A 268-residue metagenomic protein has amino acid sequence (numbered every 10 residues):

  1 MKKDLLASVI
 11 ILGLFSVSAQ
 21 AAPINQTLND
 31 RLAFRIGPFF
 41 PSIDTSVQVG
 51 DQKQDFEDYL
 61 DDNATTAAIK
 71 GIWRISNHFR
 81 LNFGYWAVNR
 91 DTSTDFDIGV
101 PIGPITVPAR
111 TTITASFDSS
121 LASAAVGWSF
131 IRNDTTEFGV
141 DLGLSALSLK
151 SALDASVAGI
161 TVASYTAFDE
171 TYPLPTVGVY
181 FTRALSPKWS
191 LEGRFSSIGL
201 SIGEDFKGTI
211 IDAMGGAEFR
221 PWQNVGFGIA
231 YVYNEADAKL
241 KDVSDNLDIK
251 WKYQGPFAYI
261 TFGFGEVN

Functional and structural regions predicted by a protein language model:
M1-Q20: Gram-negative bacterial Sec-dependent N-terminal signal peptides
Q20-V88, F257-N268: Short glycine/proline- and aromatic-enriched beta-strand/turn motifs that initiate or cap beta-hairpins
R35-F39, N82-W86, G139-S145, R194-S196 (+2 more regions): Transmembrane beta-strands of outer-membrane beta-barrel proteins
I36-P38, I69-W73, A124-W128, L142-L144 (+4 more regions): Residues on the lipid-exposed face of transmembrane beta-strands in outer-membrane beta-barrel proteins
S42-T65, A87-S120, A146-Y172, L200-F206 (+1 more regions): Extracellular/periplasm-exposed beta-strand and loop segments of Gram-negative cell-envelope proteins, dominated by
H78-L81, D134-T136, P187-L191, Q223-F227 (+1 more regions): Repeated loop/turn-to-beta-strand initiation elements of outer-membrane beta-barrel proteins
S190-G203: Transmembrane beta-strand segments that form the barrel wall of outer-membrane beta-barrel proteins
T209-A213: Charged helix-capping and loop-helix junction motifs
